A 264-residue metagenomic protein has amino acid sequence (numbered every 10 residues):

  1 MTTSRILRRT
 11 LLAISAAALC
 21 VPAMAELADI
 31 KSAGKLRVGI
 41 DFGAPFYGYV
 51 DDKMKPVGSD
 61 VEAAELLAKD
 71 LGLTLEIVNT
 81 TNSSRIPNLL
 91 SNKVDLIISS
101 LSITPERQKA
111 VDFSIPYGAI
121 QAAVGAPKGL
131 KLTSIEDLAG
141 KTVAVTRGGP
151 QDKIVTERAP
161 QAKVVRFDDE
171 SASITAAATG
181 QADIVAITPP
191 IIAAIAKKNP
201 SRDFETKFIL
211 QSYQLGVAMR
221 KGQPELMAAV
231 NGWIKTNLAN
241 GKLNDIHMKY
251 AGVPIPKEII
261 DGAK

Functional and structural regions predicted by a protein language model:
A28-S100: Extracytoplasmic small-molecule ligand-binding "clamshell" domains of the periplasmic binding protein/Venus flytrap
Y47-D52, A64-L73, I135, Q151-F167 (+1 more regions): Ligand-binding cleft/hinge of the Venus flytrap
V61, E76-P87, R147, V165-T175 (+2 more regions): Short helix-initiation/N-cap motifs at beta->coil->alpha
V61-D70, E136, T142, G149 (+2 more regions): Extended ligand-binding regions for polar small-molecule ligands
S84, L101-K109, I154-E157, A178 (+1 more regions): A ligand-binding cleft/hinge motif common to bilobed small-molecule-binding domains
G118-A126, P189, A193-K235, V253-K264: Periplasmic-binding protein-like
A126-V143: Flexible hinge/capping segments at coil-to-helix
P150-F167, F204-E205, K235-K264: Ligand-binding clefts/hinges and TM-proximal coupling segments of bilobed small-molecule sensing domains
